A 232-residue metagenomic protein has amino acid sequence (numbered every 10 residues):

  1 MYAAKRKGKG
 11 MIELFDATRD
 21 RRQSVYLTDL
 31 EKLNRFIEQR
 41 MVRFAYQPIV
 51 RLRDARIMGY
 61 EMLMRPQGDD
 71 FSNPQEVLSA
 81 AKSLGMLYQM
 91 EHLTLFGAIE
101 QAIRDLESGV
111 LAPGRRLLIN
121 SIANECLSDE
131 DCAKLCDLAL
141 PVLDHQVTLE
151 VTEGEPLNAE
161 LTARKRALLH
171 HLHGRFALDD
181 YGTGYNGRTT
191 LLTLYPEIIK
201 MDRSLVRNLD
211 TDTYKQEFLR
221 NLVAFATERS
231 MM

Functional and structural regions predicted by a protein language model:
M1-K7, E13-T28, K32, D54 (+9 more regions): Cyclic nucleotide signaling catalytic output domains
I12, D16, R56-M58, Y88-R164: Catalytic core of bacterial c-di-GMP phosphodiesterases, primarily the EAL and HD-GYP domains, capturing alpha-helical
S24-Q47: Short, basic/aromatic recognition patches
T28, C132-C136, A163-R164, T213-R220: Charged helix-capping and loop-helix junction motifs
M41-P66: Active-site and channel-lining beta-strand-loop segments that bind or position nucleotide-derived/phosphorylated
Y46-Q47, M64, S121-A123, L178: Sensory input modules used in signal transduction, predominantly PAS/LOV/GAF but also related non-catalytic regulatory
Q67-S72, L95-I99, D180: Short acidic-capped amphipathic helix/loop micro-motif used as an active-site/signal-coupling element
C136-L209, V223-M232: The catalytic core of metal-dependent phosphodiesterases that act on cyclic dinucleotides
